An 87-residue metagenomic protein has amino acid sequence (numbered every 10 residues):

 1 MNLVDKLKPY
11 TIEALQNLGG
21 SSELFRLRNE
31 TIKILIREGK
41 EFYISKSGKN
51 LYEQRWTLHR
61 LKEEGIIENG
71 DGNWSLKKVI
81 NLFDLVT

Functional and structural regions predicted by a protein language model:
M1-F25: Positively charged, polyanion-binding regions of nucleic-acid-associated proteins
N2-L3, G20, I32-W56: Short, positively charged loop/turn segments that connect secondary-structure elements
H59: Structured alpha/beta reader/binder surfaces that contact nucleic acids or chromatin modification marks
K62-G72: A short, conserved structural fragment
N73-K78: Minor-groove-contacting beta-hairpin "wing" of winged helix-turn-helix DNA-binding domains
V79-T87: Short, amphipathic alpha-helical interaction segments positioned at domain boundaries
